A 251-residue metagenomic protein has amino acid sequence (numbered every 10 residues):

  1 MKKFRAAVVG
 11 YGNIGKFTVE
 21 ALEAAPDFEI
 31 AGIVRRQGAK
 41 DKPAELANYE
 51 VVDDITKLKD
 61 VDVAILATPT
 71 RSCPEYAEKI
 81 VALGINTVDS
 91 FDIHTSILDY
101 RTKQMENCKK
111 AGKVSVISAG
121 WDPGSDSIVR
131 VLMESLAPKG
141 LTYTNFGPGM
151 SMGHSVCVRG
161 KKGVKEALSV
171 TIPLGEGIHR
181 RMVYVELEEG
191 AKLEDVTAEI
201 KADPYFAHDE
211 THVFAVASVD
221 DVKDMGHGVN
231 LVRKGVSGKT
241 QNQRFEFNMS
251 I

Functional and structural regions predicted by a protein language model:
M1-L83: N-terminal glycine-/serine-/threonine-rich beta1-alpha1-beta2 phosphate-ribose binding loop of Rossmann-like
K2-F4, K113, L141: Nucleotide donor/acceptor-binding cores
G12-I14, H94-I97, G120-D126, P148-S151: Gly/Ser/Thr-rich loops at beta-strand to alpha-helix junctions that form or flank small-molecule/cofactor-binding
K16, A25-G32, R36-P43, A47-I55 (+1 more regions): C-terminal substrate-binding/catalytic lobe of Rossmann-fold NAD(P)-dependent oxidoreductases
A47-V52, Q104-C108, M133-L136: Short, hinge-like loop/turn segments at secondary-structure boundaries
D89, S115-A119, N145, S169: General beta-strand structural signal in soluble alpha/beta enzymes
F91-S115: Rossmann-fold NAD(P)-binding glycine/threonine-rich loop
S125-N145, H154-V156: Rossmann-like NAD(P)H-binding beta-loop-alpha module
